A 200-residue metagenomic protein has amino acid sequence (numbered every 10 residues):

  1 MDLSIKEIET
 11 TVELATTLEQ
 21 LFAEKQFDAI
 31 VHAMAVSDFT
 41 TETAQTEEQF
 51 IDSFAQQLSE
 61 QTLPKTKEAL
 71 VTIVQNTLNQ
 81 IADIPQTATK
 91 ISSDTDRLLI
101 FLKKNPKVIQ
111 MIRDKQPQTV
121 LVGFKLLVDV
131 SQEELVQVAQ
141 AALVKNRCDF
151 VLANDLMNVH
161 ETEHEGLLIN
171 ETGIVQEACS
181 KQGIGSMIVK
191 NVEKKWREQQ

Functional and structural regions predicted by a protein language model:
M1-L126, V130-Q200: A cross-family phosphate/adenosyl-ligand binding-site feature
